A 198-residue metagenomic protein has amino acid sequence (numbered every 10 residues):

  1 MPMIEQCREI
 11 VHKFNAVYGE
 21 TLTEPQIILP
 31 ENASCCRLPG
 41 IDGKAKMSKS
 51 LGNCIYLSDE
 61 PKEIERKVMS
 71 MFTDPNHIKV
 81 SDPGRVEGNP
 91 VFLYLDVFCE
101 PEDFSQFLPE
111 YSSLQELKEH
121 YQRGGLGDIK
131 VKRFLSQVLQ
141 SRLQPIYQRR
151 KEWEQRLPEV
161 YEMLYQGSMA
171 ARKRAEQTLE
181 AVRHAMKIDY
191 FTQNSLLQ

Functional and structural regions predicted by a protein language model:
P2-Q198: Conserved nucleotide- and phosphate/pyrophosphate-binding catalytic cores in adenylate/nucleotidyl-handling enzymes
